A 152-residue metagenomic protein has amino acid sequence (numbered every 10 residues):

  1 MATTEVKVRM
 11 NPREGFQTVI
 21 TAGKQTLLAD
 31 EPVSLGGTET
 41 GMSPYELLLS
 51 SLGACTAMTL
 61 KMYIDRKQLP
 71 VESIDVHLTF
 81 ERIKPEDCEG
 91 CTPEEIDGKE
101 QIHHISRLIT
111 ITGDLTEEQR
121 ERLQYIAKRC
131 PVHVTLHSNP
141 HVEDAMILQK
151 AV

Functional and structural regions predicted by a protein language model:
M1-S50, K61-V152: Extended beta-strand/beta-hairpin segments
L52-T56: Alpha-helical metal-binding/catalytic segments enriched in His/Glu/Asp
